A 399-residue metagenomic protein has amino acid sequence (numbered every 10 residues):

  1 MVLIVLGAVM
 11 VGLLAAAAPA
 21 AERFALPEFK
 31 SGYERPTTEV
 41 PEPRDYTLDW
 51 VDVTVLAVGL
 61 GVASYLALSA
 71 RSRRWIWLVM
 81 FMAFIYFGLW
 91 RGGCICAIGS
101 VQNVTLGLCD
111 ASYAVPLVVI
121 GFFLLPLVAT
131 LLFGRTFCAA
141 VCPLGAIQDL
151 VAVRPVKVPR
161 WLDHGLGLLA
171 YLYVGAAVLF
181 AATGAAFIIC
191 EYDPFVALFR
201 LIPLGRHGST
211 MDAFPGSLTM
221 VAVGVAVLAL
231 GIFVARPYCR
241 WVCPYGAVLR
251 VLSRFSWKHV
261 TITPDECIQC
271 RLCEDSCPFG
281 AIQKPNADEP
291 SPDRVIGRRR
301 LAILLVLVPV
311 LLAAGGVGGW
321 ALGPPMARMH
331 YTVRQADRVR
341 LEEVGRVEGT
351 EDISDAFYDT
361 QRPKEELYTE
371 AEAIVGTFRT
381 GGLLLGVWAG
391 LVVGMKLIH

Functional and structural regions predicted by a protein language model:
M1: Active-site/substrate-binding loop(s) of hydrolase catalytic cores
I4-L13: Bacterial N-terminal signal peptides
A16-I268, L272-D275, G280-H399: Non-ligating segments of multi-cofactor redox enzymes
